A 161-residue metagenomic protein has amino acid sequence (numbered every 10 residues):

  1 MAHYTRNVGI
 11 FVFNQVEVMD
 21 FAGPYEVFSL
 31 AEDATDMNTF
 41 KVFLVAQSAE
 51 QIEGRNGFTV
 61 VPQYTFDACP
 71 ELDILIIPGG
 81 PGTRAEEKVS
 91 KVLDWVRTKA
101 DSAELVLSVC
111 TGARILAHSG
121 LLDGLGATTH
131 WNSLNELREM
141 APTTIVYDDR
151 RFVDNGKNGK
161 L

Functional and structural regions predicted by a protein language model:
M1-V106, R114-H118, N135, T144-D149 (+1 more regions): Extended, subdomain-level signal for the structured scaffold at the beginning of enzyme domains
V106-L107, A127: A short beta-strand/loop micro-motif in the catalytic core of glycosyltransferases that engages the nucleotide-sugar
A113-R114, H130: Conserved beta-strand edge residues that scaffold enzyme active sites
L121-E139: Short, glycine-/small-residue-rich phosphate/pyrophosphate-handling segment
N155-L161: Conserved anion/nucleotide-ligand pocket segment
